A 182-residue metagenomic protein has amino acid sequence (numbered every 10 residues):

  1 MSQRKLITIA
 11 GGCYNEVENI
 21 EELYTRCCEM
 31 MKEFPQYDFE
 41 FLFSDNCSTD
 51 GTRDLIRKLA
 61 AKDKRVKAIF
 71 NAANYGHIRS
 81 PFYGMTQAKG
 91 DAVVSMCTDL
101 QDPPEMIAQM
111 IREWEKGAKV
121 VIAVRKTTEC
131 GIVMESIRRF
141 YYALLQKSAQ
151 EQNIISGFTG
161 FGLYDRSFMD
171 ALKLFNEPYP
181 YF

Functional and structural regions predicted by a protein language model:
M1-E29, Q36: N-proximal low-complexity "stem/linker" segments adjacent to membrane-targeting elements
I7, F39, R65-K67: Short, conserved active-site loop motifs that form the nucleotide-linked donor/cofactor pocket
E18-E22, D50-K58: Acidic helix N-cap motif at the loop->helix transition within catalytic regions of sugar-transfer enzymes
M31-Y37, A60-R65: Short helix-capping segments at alpha-helix termini
P35-C47, I69-F70: Short beta-strand/loop segment that forms part of the nucleotide-sugar
D45-R53, L100-Q101: A conserved acidic beta->alpha catalytic loop
N71-A73, H77-Q87, A92, P104-Y181: Acceptor/aglycone-binding surface of glycosyltransferases and processive sugar-polymer synthases
